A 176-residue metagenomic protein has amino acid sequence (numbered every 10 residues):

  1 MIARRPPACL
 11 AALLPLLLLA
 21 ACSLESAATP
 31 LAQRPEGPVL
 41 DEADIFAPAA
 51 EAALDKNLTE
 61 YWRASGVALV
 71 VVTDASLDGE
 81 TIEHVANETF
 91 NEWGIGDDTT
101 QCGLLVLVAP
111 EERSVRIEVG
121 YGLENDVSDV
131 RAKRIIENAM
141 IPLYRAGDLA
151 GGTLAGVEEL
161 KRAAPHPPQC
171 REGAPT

Functional and structural regions predicted by a protein language model:
I2-T176: A structural boundary signal for the start of the first folded domain, especially the loop/turn and N-capping region
